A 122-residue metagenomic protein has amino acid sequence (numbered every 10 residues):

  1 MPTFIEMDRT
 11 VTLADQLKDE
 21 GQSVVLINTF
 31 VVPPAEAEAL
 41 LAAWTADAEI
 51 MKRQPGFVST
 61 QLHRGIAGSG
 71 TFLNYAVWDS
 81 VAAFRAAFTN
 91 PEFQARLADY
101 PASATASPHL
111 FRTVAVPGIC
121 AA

Functional and structural regions predicted by a protein language model:
M1-V24, Q61-T71, R96-A122: Glycine-rich beta-strand-turn "strand-cap" elements at beta-sheet edges
L13-D15, E20-A43: N-terminal first-folded block
S23-V31, Q61-N90: Short, well-ordered beta-strand segments in beta-rich or mixed alpha/beta enzyme and ligand-binding folds
T29, A48, H109-T113: General detector of folded, globular domains
E36-S59, E92-R96: Short amphipathic alpha-helical segments
W78-A95, V114-A122: A broadly tuned preference for mixed-charge, low-complexity surface segments
